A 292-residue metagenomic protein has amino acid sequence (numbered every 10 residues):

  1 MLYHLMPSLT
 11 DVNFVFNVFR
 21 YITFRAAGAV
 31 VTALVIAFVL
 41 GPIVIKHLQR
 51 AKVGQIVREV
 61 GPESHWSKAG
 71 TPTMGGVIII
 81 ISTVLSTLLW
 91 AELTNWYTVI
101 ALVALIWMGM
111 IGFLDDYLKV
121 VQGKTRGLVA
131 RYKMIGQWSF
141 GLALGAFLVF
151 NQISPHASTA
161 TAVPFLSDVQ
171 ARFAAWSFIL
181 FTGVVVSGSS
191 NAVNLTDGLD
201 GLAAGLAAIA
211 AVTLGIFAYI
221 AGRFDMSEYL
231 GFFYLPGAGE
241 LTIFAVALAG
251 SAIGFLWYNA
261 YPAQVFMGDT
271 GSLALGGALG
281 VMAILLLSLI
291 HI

Functional and structural regions predicted by a protein language model:
L2-V44, I81-M110, L144-T161, F165 (+2 more regions): Alpha-helical transmembrane segments
I43-K68, Y117-R126, A160: Cytosolic, membrane-interface loops and tails of multi-pass inner-membrane proteins
K68-I80, Y132-F140: Select subsegments of transmembrane alpha-helices in polytopic membrane proteins, especially boundary-proximal
T94-L102, V121-G136: Membrane-interfacial loop-to-helix junctions in multi-pass inner-membrane proteins
G112-L114: Conserved ATP-binding subdomain of kinase catalytic cores across diverse folds
Q170-A171, G237: Loop-to-helix junctions at membrane interfaces in multi-pass transport proteins
